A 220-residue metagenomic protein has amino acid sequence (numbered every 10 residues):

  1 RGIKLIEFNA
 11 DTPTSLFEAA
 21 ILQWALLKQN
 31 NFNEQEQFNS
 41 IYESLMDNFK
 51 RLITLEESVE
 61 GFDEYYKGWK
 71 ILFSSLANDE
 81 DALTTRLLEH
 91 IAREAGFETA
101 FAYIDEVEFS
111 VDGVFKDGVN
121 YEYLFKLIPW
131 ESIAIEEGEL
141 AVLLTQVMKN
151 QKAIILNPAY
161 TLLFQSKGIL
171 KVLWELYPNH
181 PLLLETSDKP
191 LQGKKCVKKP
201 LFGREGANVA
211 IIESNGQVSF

Functional and structural regions predicted by a protein language model:
R1-T12: Conserved metal-phosphate-binding beta-hairpin within the catalytic cores of diverse ATP-dependent phosphoryl-transfer
S15-E18, Q23-F220: Domain-scale recognition of functional cores that engage charged ligands
